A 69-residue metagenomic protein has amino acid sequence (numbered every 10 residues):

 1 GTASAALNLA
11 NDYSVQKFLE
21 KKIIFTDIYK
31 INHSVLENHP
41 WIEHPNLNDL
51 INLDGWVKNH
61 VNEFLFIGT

Functional and structural regions predicted by a protein language model:
G1-T69: Catalytic, metal-anchored helix/loop core of enzyme active sites in primary metabolism
